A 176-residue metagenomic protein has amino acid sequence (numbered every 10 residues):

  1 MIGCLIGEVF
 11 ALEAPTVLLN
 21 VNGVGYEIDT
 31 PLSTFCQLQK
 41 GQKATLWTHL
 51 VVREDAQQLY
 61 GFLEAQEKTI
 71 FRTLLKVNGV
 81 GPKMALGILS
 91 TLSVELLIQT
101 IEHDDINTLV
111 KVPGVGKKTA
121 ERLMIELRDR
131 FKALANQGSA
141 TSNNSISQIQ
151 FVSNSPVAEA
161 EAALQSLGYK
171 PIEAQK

Functional and structural regions predicted by a protein language model:
M1-R72, K76: Structure-specific DNA junction-binding interface
L32, Q39, G61, A65 (+6 more regions): Residues at secondary-structure transition points
Q57-F62, P82-I101, R122-F131, S166: Amphipathic, charged-and-aliphatic alpha-helical interface segments that function as noncatalytic docking
T69-I70, M84, D105-T108, P156-A163 (+1 more regions): A general alpha-helix detector
I70-N78, A85-S90: Glycine-rich adenosyl-nucleotide cofactor-binding module
V110-P113, L123: Glycine- and Gly-Pro-enriched alpha-helical subdomains that act as flexible, kink-prone "lid/hinge" or packing modules
D129-K176: Strongly charged, low-complexity linkers/loops
